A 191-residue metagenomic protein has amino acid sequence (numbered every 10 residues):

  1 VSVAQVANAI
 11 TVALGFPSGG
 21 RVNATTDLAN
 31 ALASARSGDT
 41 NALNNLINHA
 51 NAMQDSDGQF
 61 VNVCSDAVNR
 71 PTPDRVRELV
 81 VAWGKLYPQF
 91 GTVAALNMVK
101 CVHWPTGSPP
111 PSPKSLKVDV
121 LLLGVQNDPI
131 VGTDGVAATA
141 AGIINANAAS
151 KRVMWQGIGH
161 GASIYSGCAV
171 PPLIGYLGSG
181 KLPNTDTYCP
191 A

Functional and structural regions predicted by a protein language model:
V1-L121, V131: Alpha/beta-hydrolase fold active-site neighborhood
F16, Q126-D128, Q156-I158: Residue-level signal for short, function-critical loop segments
V22, T133-A137, S166-G167: Conserved strand-to-helix beginnings and helix N-cap segments that scaffold or border functional pockets
C64, D128, L173: Hydrophobic, well-ordered secondary-structure elements that form the walls of internal hydrophobic environments
T106, V125, I144-A148, L177-K181: Hydrophobic alpha-helix feature that most strongly marks membrane-spanning transmembrane helices and their immediate
P113-K114, Q126-S150: Conserved loop-alpha-helix segment in the C-terminal half of the alpha/beta-hydrolase fold that carries the catalytic
S150, Q156-A191: Catalytic active-site module of serine/aspartate enzymes centered on a nucleophile-bearing elbow/loop
